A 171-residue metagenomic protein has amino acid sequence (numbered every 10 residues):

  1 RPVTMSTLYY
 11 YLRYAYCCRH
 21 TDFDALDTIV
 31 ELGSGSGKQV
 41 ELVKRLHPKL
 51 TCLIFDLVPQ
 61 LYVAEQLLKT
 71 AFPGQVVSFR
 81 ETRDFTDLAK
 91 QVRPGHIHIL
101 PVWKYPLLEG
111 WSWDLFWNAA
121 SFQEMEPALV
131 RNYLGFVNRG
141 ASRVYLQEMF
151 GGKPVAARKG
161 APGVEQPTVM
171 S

Functional and structural regions predicted by a protein language model:
R1-D24: Conserved Class I S-adenosyl-L-methionine-dependent methyltransferase catalytic core
Y14, Q60, E65-H96, P101-L108 (+2 more regions): Class I (Rossmann-like) S-adenosyl-L-methionine-dependent methyltransferase catalytic domain, capturing the SAM-binding
A25-G35: Conserved class I S-adenosyl-L-methionine
D27, D114, S142: Conserved acidic residues
S36-H47: Conserved SAM-binding loop of SAM-dependent methyltransferases across substrates and taxa, primarily the Class I
L50-F55: Short beta-strand element of Class I
W117: A conserved beta-strand element that flanks and buttresses the S-adenosyl-L-methionine
E124-V137: A short, conserved alpha-helix within the catalytic core of class I
